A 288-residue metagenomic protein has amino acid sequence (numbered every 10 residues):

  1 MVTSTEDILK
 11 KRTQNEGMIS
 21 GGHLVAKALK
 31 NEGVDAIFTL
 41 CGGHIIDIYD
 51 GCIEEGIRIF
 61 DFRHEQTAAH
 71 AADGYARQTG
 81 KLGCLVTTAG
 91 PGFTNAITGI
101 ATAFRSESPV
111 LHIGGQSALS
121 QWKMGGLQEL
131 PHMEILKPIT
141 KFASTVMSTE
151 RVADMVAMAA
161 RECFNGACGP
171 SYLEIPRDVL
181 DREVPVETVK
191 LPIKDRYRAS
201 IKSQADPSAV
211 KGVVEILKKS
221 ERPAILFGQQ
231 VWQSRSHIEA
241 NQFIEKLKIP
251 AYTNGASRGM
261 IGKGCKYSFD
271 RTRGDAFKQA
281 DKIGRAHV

Functional and structural regions predicted by a protein language model:
V2-H287: N-terminal alpha/beta PP-like core and its mobile active-site loop of ThDP/TPP-dependent enzymes
